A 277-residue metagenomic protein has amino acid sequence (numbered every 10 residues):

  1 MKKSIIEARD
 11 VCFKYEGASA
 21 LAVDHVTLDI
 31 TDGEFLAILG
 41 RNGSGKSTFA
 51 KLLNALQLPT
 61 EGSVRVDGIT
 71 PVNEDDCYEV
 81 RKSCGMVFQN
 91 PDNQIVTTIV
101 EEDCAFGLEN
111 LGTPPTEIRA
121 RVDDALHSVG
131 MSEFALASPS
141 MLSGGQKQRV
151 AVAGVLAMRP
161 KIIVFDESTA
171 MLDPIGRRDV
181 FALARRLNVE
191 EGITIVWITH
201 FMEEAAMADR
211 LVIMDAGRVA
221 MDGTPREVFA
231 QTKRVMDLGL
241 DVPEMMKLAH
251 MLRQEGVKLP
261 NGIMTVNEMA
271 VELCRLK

Functional and structural regions predicted by a protein language model:
L39-R41: The feature captures the beta-strand-to-loop junction immediately N-terminal to the Walker
N54: Helix-to-loop junction immediately C-terminal to a conserved catalytic motif
G62-V72, V80: Conserved ABC transporter NBD signature motif
T116-F134: Conserved ABC ATPase "signature" region
S138-L142, Q146: Conserved ABC ATPase signature
I163-D166: Catalytic Walker B motif of ABC-type/P-loop ATPase nucleotide-binding domains
